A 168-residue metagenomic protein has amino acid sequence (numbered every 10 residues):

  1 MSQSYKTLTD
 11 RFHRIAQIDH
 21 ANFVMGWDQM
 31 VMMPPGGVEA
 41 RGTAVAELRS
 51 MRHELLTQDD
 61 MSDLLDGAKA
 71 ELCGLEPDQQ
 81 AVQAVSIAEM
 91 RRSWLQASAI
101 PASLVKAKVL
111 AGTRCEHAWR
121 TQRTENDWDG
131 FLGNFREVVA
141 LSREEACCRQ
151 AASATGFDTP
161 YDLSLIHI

Functional and structural regions predicted by a protein language model:
M1-S164: A well-structured
I166-I168: Conserved small/polar residues in nucleotide/adenosyl-binding loops
